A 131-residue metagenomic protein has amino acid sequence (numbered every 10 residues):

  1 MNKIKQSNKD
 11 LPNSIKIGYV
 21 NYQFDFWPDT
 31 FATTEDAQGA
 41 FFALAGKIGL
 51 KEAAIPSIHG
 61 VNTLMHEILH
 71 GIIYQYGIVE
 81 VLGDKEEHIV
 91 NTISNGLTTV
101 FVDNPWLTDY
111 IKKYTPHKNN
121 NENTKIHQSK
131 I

Functional and structural regions predicted by a protein language model:
M1-H59, Q75-I131: Metalloprotease/metallohydrolase-associated module, dominated by Zn2+-dependent proteases
N62-Y74: Active-site recognition of the HExxH zinc-binding catalytic motif
